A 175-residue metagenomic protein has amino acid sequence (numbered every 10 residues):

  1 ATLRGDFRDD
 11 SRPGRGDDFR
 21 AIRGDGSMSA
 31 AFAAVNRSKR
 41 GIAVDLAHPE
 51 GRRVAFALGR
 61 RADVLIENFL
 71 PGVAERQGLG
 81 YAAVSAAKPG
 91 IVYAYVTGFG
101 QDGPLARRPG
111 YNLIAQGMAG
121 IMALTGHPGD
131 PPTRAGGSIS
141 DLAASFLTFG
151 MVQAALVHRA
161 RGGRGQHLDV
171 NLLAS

Functional and structural regions predicted by a protein language model:
A1-H167, L172: N-terminal helix-loop segment corresponding to the beta1-alpha1 unit of nucleotide/adenylate-binding folds
